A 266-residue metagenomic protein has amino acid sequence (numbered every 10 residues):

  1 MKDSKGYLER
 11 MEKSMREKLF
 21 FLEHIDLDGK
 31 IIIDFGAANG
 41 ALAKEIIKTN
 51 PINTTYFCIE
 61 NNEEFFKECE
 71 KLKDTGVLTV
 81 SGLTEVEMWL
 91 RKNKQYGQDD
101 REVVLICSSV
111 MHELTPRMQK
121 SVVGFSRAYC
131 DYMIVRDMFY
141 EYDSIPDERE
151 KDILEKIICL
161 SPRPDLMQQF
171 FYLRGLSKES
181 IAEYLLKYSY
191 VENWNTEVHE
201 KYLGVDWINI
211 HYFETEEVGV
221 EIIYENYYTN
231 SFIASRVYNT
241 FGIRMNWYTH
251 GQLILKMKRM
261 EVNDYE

Functional and structural regions predicted by a protein language model:
M1-H24: Class I SAM-dependent methyltransferase Rossmann-like catalytic core, especially the SAM/SAH-binding loop
K30-A38: Conserved class I S-adenosyl-L-methionine
N39-E85: Class I SAM-dependent methyltransferase SAM/SAH-binding core
I106: A conserved beta-strand element that flanks and buttresses the S-adenosyl-L-methionine
L114-S126: A short, conserved alpha-helix within the catalytic core of class I
C130-E141: Conserved beta-strand signature within the Rossmann-like core of class I S-adenosyl-L-methionine
D147-K187: Conserved Class I S-adenosyl-L-methionine
K201-E221, E225: Short alpha-helix
